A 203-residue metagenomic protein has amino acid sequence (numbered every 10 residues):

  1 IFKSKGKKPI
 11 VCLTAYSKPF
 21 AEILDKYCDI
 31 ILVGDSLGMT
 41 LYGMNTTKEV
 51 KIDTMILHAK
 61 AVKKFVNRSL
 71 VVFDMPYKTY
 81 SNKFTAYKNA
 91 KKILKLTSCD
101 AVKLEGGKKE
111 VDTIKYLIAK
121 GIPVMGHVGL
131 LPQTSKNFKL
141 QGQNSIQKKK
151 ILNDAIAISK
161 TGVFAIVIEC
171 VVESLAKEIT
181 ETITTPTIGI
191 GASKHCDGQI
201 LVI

Functional and structural regions predicted by a protein language model:
I1-I203: Alpha/beta enzyme core
